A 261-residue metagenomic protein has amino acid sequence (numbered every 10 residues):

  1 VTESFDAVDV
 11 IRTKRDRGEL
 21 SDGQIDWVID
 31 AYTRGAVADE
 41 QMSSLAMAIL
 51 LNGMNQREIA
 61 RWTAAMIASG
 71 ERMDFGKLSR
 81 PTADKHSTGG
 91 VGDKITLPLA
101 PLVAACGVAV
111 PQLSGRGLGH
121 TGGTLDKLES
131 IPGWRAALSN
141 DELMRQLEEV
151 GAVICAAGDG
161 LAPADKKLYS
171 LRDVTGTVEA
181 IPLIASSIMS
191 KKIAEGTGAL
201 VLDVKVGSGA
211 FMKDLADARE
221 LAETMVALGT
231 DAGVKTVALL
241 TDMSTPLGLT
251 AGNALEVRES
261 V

Functional and structural regions predicted by a protein language model:
V1-G92: Acidic, glycine/proline-rich low-complexity segments that act as flexible tails and inter-domain linkers
T2-F5, V10-T13, A68, G107 (+2 more regions): Glycine-rich anion-binding loops and their surrounding alpha/beta cores
G18, Y32, L50-G53, G89-G92 (+4 more regions): Short, small-residue-enriched loops and turns at beta-alpha junctions that line or gate enzyme active sites
S43, Q56, A60, T96 (+2 more regions): Conserved strand-to-helix beginnings and helix N-cap segments that scaffold or border functional pockets
A46-M47, L97-P101, S190: Contiguous, well-ordered alpha-helical segments that form the cores/surfaces of helical PPI scaffolds
P81-A104, V108-T121: Glycine/serine-rich anion-binding loops at beta->alpha junctions that coordinate negatively charged ligand groups
L118-W134: Active-site-proximal loop->helix
